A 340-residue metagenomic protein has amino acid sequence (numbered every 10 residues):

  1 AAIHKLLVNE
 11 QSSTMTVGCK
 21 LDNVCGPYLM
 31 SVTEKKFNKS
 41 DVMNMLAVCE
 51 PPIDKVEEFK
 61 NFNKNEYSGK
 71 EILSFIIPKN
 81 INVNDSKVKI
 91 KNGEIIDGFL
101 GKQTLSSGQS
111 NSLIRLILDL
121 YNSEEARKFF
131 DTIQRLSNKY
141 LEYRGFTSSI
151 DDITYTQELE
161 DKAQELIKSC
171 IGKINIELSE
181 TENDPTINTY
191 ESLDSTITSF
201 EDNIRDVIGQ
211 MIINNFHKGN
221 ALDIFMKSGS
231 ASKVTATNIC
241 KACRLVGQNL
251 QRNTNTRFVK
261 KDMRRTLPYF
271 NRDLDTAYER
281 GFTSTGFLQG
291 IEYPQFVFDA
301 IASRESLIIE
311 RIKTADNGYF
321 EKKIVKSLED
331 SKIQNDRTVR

Functional and structural regions predicted by a protein language model:
A1-T189, N238-D299, S303-R340: Feature marking long nucleic-acid-engaging regions of large polymerase/nuclease enzymes
N188-V246: Gly/Pro-rich turn-and-neighbor structural signature
